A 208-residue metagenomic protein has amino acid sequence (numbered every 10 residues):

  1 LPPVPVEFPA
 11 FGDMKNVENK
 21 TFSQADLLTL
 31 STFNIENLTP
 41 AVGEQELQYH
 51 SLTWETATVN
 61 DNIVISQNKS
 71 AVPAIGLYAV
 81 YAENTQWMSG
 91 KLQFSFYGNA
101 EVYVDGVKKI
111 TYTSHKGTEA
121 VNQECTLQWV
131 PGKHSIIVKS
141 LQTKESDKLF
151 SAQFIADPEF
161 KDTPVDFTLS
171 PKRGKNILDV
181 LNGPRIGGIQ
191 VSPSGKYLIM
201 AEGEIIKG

Functional and structural regions predicted by a protein language model:
L1-V59, S135-I177, N182: Accessory carbohydrate-binding/adhesion or oligomerization-edge regions at the termini of glycan-active proteins
I65-S70, Y78-A82, E124-Q128: Beta-strand-rich interaction surfaces with strong enrichment in secreted/lumenal proteins
P73-I75, A82-K91, K196: Extended extracellular/luminal ectodomain segments enriched in beta-structured repeat modules
M88-V102, I136: Aromatic-lined ligand-binding clefts that engage carbohydrates, nucleic acids, or primary amines
Y97, L141, G203: Short loop/turn segments immediately following the C-termini of beta-strands
V104-S151: Beta-strand-rich ligand-recognition modules
V130, I189-L198: Blade-terminus and WD-like Trp-Asp/Gly-His loop motifs, strongest in beta-propeller folds
G183, E202-G208: A flexible loop/linker signature enriched in serine peptidases of the S9 family
